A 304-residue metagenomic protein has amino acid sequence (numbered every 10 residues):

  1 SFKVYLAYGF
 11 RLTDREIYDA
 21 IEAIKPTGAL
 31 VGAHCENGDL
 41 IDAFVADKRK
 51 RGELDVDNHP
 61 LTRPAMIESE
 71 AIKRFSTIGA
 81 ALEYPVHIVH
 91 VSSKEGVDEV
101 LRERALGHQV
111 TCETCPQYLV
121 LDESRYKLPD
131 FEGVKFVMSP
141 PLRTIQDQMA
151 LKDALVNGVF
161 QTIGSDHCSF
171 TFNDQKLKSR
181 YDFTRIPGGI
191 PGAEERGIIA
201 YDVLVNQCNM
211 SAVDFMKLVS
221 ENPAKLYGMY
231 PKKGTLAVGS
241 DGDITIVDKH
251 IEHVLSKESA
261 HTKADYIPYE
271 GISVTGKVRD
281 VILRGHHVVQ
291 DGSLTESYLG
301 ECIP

Functional and structural regions predicted by a protein language model:
K3-I163, S179: Histidine/acidic residue-rich metal-binding segments in metalloenzymes
A7, V91, C168, H250 (+1 more regions): Flexible loop residues that form catalytic and substrate-binding hotspots at small-molecule/glycan-binding clefts
E16, G192, R196, H261: Short acidic-hydrophobic sequence patches enriched in Asp/Glu that either
L40, E95-V97, L119-D122, F170-N173 (+3 more regions): Flexible loop/turn segments at secondary-structure boundaries
E53-E83, K135, N157, T162-I163 (+1 more regions): His/Asp/Glu-enriched, well-ordered alpha-helical/loop segment that forms or immediately abuts the divalent-metal
G96-D98, R102, S297-P304: C-terminal/domain-terminus segments
M138-P141, S165, R284, Q290: Thr-Gly-centered strand-to-loop micro-motif
K178-D182, V238-I303: C-terminal cap of metal-dependent C-N hydrolases
